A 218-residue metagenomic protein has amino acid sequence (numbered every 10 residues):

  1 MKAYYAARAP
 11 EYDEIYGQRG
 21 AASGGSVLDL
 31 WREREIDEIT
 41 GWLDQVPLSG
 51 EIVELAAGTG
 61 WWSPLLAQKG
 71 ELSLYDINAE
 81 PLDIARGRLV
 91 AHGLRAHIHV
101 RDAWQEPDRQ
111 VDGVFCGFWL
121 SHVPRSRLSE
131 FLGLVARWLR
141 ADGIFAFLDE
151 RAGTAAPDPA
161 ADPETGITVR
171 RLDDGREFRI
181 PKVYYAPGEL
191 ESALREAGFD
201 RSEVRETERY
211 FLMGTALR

Functional and structural regions predicted by a protein language model:
M1-P47: Conserved class I S-adenosyl-L-methionine
E51-Q105: Class I SAM-dependent methyltransferase SAM/SAH-binding core
F115: A conserved beta-strand element that flanks and buttresses the S-adenosyl-L-methionine
F118-H122: Short catalytic micro-motifs in class I SAM-dependent methyltransferases
S129-A141: A short glycine-rich, Lys/Arg-flanked "PGG" loop and its adjoining helix->strand segment in the class I
L148-E196: C-terminal alpha-helical "lid/dimerization" subdomain adjacent to the S-adenosyl-L-methionine
G198-R218: Core SAM-dependent methyltransferase catalytic element
